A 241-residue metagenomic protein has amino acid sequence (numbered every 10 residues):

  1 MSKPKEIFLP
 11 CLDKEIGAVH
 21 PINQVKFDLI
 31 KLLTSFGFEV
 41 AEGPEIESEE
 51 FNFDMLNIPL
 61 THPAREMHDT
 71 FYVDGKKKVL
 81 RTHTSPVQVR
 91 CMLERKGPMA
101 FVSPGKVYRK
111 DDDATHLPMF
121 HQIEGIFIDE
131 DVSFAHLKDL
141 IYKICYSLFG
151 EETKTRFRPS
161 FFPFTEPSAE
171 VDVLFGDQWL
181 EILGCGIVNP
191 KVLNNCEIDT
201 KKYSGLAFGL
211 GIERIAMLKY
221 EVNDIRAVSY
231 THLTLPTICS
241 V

Functional and structural regions predicted by a protein language model:
M1-L233: TRNA-recognition modules of translation machinery and tRNA-sensing kinases, especially anticodon-binding
H232, T237-V241: Single conserved hydrophobic/aromatic residue that forms the stacking wall/gate of nucleotide- or nucleobase-binding
